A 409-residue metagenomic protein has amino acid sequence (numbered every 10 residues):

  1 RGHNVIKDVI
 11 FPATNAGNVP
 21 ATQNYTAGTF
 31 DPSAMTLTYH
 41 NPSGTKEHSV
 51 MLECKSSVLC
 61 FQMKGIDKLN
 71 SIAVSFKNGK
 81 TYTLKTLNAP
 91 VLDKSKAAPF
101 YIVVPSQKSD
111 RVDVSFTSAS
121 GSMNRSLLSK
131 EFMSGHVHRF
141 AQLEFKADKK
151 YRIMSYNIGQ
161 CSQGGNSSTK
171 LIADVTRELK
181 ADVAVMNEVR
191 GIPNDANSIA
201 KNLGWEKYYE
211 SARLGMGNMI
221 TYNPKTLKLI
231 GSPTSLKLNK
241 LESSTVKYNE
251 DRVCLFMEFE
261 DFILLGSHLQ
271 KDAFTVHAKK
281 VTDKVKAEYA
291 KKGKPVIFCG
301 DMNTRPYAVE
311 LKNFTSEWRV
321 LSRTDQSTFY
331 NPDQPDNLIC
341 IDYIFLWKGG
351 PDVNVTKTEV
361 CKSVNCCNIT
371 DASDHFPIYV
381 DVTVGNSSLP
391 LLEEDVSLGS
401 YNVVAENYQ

Functional and structural regions predicted by a protein language model:
R1-G17, K68-S134, E144: Tryptophan-paired
R1-K64, A98-P99, S126, E131-E144: Short, low-hydrophobicity acidic/polar segments
K68, K225-G231, G350-N354, L389: Short helix-loop capping/hinge motifs at secondary-structure junctions, enriched in acidic/polar residues
N124-A147, D374-P390: A recurrent domain-boundary module in secreted/ectodomain proteins
K146-N202, G215, D374, T383-Q409: N-terminal, active-site-proximal structural segment of metallo-dependent hydrolase catalytic domains
R152-S155, D182-N187, Y208-E210, N218-I220 (+8 more regions): Structural recognition of the beta-strand scaffold that forms the well-ordered cores of secreted hydrolase catalytic
N187-F262, L269, K357-V360: Structured beta-strand-rich core segments of catalytic domains in phosphoester-bond hydrolases
T275-V276, A287-I297, N303-L391: Metal-dependent phosphoester-hydrolase catalytic domains
